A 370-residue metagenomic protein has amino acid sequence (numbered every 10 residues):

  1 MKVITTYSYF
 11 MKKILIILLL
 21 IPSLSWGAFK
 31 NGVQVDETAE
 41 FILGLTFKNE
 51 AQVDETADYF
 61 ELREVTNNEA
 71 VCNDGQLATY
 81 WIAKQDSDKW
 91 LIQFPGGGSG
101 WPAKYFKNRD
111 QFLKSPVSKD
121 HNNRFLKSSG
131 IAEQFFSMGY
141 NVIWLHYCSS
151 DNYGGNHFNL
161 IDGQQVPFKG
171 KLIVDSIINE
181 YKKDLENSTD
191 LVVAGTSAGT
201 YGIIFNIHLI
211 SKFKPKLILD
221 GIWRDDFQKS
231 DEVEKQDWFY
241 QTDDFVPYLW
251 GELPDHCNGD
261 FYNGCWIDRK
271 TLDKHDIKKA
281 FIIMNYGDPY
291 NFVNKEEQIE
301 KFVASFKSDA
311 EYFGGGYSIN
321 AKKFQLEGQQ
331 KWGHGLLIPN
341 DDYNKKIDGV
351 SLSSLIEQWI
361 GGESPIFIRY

Functional and structural regions predicted by a protein language model:
K2-V3, M11-I14: Positively charged n-region of N-terminal signal peptides that target proteins for export
V3-I4, K84: Residue-level detector of alpha-helix boundary/anchor positions
I14-P22: Sec-dependent N-terminal signal peptides
P22-S23, N156: Alpha-helical transmembrane segments and their juxtamembrane interfaces
F29-Y370: C-terminal His-loop and adjacent cap/lid subdomain of alpha/beta-hydrolase
